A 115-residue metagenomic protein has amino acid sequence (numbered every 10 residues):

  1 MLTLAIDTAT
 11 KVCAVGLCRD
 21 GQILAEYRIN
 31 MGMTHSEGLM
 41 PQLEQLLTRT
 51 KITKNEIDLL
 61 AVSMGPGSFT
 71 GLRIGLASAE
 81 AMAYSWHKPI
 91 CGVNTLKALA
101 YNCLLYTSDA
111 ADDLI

Functional and structural regions predicted by a protein language model:
M1-M64: N-terminal beta-alpha supersecondary unit
K11, T95-L96: A generic "binding-loop/recognition-motif" signal
C18-R19, I74-A77, L105: Short, glycine/charged-enriched secondary-structure capping and boundary segments
L46-T50, S85, C103: Stable alpha-helical structural segments in soluble proteins, enriched in small hydrophobic residues
A61-P89: DPxDG-like acidic metal-binding loop motif
C91-V93: General beta-strand structural signal in soluble alpha/beta enzymes
A98-N102: Short alpha-helix plus adjacent loop in nuclease-associated cores
Y106-I115: Single conserved hydrophobic/aromatic residue that forms the stacking wall/gate of nucleotide- or nucleobase-binding
